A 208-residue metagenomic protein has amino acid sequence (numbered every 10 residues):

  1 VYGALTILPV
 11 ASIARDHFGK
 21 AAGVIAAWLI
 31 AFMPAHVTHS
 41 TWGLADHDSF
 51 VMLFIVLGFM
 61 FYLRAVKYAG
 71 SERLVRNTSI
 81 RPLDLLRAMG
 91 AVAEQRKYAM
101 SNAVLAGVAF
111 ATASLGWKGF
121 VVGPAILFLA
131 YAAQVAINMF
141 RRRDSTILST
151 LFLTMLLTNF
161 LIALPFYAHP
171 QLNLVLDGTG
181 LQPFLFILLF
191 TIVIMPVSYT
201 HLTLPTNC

Functional and structural regions predicted by a protein language model:
V1-D16, A22-E94, Y98-M139, L151-Y167: Membrane-embedded helix bundles of polyisoprenyl
A45, K118-G119, R143-S145, Y167-Q182: Membrane-helix interface and helix-disruption motif detector
V56, T179, C208: Functionally engaged cysteine thiol sites
V56-M60, L127, F186-V197: Hydrophobic cores of alpha-helical transmembrane segments in multi-pass inner/ER membrane proteins, independent
G123, D177-I192: Alpha-helical transmembrane segments of polytopic membrane proteins
T200-T206: Conserved small/polar residues in nucleotide/adenosyl-binding loops
